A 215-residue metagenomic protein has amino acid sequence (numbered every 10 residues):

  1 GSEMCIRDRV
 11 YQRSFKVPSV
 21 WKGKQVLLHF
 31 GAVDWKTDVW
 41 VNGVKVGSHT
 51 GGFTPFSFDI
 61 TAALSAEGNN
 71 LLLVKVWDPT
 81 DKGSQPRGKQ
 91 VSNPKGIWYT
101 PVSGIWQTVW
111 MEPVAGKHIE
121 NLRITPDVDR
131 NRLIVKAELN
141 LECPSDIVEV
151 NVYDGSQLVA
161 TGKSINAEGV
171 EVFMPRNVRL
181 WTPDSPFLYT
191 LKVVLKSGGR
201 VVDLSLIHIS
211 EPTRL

Functional and structural regions predicted by a protein language model:
G1-I6, E211-L215: Short, small-residue-biased leader/transition segments that mark boundaries at the very start of proteins
S2, R7-H118, E142-P144, Q157-V159: Accessory beta-strand-rich segments of carbohydrate-active enzymes
V41, R132-S164, L191: Beta-strand-rich binding/interaction modules
S48, T161-K163, L204: Residue-level detector of high-confidence beta-strand sites
F58-A63, V172-P186: Signal that preferentially marks extracellular ectodomain short beta-strand elements of beta-sandwich modules
L72-V74, F187-L195: Short, aromatic- and glycine-rich surface loops/edge beta-strands on solvent-exposed regions
A115-C143: Surface beta-strand/loop "capping" patches
K192-S210, R214: N-terminal carbohydrate-binding accessory modules
